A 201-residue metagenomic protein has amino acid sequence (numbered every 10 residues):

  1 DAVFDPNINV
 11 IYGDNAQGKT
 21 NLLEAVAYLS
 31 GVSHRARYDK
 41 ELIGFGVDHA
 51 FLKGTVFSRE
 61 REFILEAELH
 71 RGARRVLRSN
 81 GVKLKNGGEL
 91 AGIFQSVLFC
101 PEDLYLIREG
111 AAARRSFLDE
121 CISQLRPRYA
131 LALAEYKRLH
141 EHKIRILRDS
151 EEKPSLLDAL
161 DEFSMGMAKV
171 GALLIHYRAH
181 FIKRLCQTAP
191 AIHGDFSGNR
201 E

Functional and structural regions predicted by a protein language model:
D1-A27: Pre-Walker A-like glycine/lysine-rich segment at the N-terminus of P-loop NTPase domains
V3-D5, A27, A36, K40-I43 (+1 more regions): Phosphate-binding site recognition
V10-Q17, E60, A67, F163-G166: A broad, low-specificity signal for short, low-complexity segments enriched in glycine/proline and polar/charged
G13, G31, G198: Short, conserved catalytic or interaction motifs in soluble domains
A25, Q95-L98, S164: Short hydrophobic/aromatic segments of transmembrane alpha-helices and their interfaces
S30-A113, D119-L125, Y129, K183-A191: Nucleotide-state sensing region of NTPase/ATPase domains
R61, G194-E201: Short secondary-structure junctions
Y105-S197: An accessory alpha-helical subdomain
